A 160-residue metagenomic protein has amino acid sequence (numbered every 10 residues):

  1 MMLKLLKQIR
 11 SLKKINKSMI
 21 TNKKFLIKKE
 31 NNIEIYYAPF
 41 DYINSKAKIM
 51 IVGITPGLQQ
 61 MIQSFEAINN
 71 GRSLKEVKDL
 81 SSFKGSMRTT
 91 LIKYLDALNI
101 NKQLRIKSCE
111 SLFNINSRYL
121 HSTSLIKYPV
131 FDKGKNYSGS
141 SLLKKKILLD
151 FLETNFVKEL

Functional and structural regions predicted by a protein language model:
M2-L160: A polyanion-binding, active-site-adjacent surface
